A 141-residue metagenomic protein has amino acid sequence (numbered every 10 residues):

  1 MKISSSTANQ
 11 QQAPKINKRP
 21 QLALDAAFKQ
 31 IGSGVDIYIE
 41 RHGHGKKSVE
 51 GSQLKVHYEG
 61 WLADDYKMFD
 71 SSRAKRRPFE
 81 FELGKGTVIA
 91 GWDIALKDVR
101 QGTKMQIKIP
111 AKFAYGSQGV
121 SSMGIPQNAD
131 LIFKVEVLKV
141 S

Functional and structural regions predicted by a protein language model:
M1-S141: Cross-family detector of peptidyl-prolyl cis-trans isomerase
